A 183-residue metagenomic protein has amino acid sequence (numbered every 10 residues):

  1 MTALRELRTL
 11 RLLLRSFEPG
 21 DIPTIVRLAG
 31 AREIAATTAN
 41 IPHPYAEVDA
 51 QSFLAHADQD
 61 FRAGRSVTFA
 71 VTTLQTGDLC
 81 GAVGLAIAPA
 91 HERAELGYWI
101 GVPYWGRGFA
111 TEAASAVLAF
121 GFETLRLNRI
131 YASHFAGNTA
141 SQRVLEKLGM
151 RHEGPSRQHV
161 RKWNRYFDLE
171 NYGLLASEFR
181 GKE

Functional and structural regions predicted by a protein language model:
M1-A36, T68-E183: Acyl-donor (CoA/ACP) binding surface of acyl/acetyltransferases
E33-H56, V67-F69: Conserved GNAT-fold acetyl-CoA-binding loop/helix
H56-A57, F120: A generic secondary-structure signal
Q59-G64, M150: Short loop/turn motifs at secondary-structure junctions and domain boundaries
